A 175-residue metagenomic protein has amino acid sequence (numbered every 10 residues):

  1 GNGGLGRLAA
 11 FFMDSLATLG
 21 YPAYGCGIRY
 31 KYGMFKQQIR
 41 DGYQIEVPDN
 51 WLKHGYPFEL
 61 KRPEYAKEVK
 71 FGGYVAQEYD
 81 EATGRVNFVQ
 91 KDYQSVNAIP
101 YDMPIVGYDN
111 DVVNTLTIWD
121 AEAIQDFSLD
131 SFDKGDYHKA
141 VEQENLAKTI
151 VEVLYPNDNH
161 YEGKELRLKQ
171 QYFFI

Functional and structural regions predicted by a protein language model:
G1-I175: A conserved ligand/cofactor-binding region detector
